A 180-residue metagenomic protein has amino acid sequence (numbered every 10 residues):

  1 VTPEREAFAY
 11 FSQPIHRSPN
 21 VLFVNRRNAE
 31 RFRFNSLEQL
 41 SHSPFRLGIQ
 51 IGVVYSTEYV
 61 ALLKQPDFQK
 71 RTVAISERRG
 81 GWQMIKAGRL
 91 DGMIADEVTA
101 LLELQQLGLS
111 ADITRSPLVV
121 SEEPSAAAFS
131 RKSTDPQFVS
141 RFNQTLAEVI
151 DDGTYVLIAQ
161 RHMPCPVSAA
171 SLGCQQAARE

Functional and structural regions predicted by a protein language model:
V1-E4, N25-R26, V53, R78 (+2 more regions): Beta->alpha turn/N-cap motifs
V1-H16, L37-Q39, D91-G92, A147-E148 (+3 more regions): N-terminal secretory signal peptides
V1-S41, G52-Y55, P117-V120: Acidic, polar ligand-binding/catalytic clefts
R5, R17-V21, L107-N143, C165-R179: Periplasmic-binding protein-like
Y10, E38, R78-T99, Q106-L107: Short helices/loops that flank or line small-molecule/ion binding pockets
R26-R31, L37-R46, A128-C165: Extended ligand-binding regions for polar small-molecule ligands
S41-S43, Q50-I75, W82, L104-S110: Ligand-binding cleft/hinge of the Venus flytrap
I51-D67, A111, L146-E180: Ligand-binding clefts/hinges and TM-proximal coupling segments of bilobed small-molecule sensing domains
